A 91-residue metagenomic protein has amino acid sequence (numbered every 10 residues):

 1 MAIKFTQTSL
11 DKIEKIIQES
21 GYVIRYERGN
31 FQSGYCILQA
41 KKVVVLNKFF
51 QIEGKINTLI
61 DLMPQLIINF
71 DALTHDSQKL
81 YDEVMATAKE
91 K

Functional and structural regions predicted by a protein language model:
M1-Q32: Auxiliary, metal-adjacent structural segments of Zn-dependent hydrolase domains
K15, C36-V44, D82-E90: Short amphipathic alpha-helical patches
S20, R28-E53: Active-site scaffold of zinc-dependent metalloenzymes
S33, E53, L66-K91: Post-HEXXH active-site segment of zinc metalloproteases
V43-L46, L62-I67: Short, low-complexity, polar/charged sequence segments that are solvent-exposed and flexible
I52-P64: Short alpha-helix carrying the canonical HExxH Zn2+-binding catalytic motif
